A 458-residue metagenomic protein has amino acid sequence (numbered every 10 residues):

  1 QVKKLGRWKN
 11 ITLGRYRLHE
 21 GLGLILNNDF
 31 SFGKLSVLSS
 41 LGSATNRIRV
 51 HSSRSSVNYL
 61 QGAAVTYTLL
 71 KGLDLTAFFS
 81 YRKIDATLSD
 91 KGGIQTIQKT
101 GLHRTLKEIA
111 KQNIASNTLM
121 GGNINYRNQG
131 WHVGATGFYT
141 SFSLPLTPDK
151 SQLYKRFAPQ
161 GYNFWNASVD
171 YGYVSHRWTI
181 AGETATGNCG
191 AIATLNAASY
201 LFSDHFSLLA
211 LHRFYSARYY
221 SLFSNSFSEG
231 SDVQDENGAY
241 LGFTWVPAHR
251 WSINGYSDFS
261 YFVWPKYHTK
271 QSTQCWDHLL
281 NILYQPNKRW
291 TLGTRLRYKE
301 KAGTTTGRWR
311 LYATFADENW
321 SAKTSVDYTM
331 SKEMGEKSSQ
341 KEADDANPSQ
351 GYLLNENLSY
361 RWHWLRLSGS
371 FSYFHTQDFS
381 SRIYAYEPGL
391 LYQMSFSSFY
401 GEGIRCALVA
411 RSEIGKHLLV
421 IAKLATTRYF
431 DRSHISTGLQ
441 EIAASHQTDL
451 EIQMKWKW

Functional and structural regions predicted by a protein language model:
Q1-N46, V50-D85, F202-S221, R366-F379: Outer membrane beta-barrel
F32-S43, S89-L106, G389-Y392: Surface-exposed loop/turn segments flanking beta-strands in extracellular/periplasmic regions
A44-R49, H103-E108, N117: Flexible glycine/proline-enriched surface loops and loop-helix/loop-strand junctions
N46-R54, A110-Q112, E183, S395-S397: The substrate-binding groove and active-site-proximal loops of carbohydrate-active enzymes, especially glycoside
V57-R104, N113-A115, L119-N125: Aromatic- and glycine-enriched pocket-lining scaffold segments that form the walls of small-molecule binding clefts
A115-D149, R156-W458: Exposed, low-structure sequence patches enriched in small/polar residues
